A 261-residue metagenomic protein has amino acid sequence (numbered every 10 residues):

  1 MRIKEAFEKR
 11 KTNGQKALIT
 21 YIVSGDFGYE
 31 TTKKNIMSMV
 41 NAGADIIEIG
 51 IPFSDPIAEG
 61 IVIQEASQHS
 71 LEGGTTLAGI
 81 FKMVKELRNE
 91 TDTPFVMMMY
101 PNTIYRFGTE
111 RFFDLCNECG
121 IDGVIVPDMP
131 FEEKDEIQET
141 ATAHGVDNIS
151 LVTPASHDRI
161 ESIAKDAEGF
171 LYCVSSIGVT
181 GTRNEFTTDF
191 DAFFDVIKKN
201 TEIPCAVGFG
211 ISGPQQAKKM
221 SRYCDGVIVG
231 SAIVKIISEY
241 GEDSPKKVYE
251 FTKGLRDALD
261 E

Functional and structural regions predicted by a protein language model:
M1-I19, V84-N89: N-terminal amphipathic alpha-helix/helix-capping segment at the start of soluble metabolic enzymes
L18-I22, I47-I49, F95-M99, V124-V126 (+4 more regions): Hydrophobic faces of well-ordered beta-strands that scaffold small-molecule active sites in alpha/beta enzyme cores
Y29-M39, A155-K165, V207, I211-V227: Catalytic cores of alpha/beta
A44-D55, I121-I125, P130-E133, S175-G181 (+2 more regions): Glycine-rich phosphate-binding active-site loops on the catalytic face of alpha/beta enzymes
I51-F53, V62-P127, L259: Active-site beta->alpha loop and helix N-cap motifs at the rims of alpha/beta catalytic domains
E65, G73, E161-K199, I236-S238: Glycine/Thr-rich beta-alpha phosphate-binding loop at enzyme active sites
E72-T75, G120-E133, D147-A155, E161 (+1 more regions): Catalytic beta/alpha-barrel core
I80, D195-I203, S212-K218, R222-E261: Alpha/beta catalytic cores of nucleotide-metabolism and tRNA/nucleoside-modifying enzymes
